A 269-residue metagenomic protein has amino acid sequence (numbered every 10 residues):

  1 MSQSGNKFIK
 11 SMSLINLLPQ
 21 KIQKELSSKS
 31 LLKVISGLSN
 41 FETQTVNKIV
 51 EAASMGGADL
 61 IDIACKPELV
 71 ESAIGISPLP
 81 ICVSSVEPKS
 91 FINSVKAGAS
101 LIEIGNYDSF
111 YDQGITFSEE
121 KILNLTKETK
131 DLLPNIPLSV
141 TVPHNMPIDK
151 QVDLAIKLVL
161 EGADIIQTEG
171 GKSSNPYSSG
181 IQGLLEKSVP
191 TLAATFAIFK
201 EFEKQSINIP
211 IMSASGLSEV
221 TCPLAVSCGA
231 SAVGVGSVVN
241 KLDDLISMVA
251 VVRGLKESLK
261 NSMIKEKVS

Functional and structural regions predicted by a protein language model:
M1-N16: N-terminal chloroplast transit peptides
L14-S213, S218-S269: Alpha/beta enzyme core
